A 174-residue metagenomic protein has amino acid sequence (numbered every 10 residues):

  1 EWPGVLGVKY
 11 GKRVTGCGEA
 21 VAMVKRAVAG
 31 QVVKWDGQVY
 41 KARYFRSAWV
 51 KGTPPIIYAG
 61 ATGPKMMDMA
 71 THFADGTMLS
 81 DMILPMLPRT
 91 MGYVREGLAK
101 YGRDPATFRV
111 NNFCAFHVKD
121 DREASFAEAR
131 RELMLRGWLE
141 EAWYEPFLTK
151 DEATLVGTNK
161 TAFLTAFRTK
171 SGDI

Functional and structural regions predicted by a protein language model:
W2-G4: Pocket-flanking alpha-helical
L6, Y10-R46, L87-I174: An alpha-helical appendage that flanks or caps ligand/catalytic pockets
S47-G52, T71: Solvent-exposed alpha-helices and their adjacent loops that cap or buttress functional pockets in soluble metabolic
K51-T62, F116-K119: Active-site mouth loops of central-metabolism enzymes
I57-G60, T77-L79, F108-C114: Hydrophobic faces of well-ordered beta-strands that scaffold small-molecule active sites in alpha/beta enzyme cores
K65-M67: Short, glycine/polar-rich helix-capping loops at beta-to-alpha or helix-loop-helix junctions that flank or form
M69-M78: Glycine-enriched alpha-helix->loop->beta-strand junction motifs that scaffold or abut catalytic
M82-M86: Short, acidic/turn-prone active-site loops that include or flank metal/cofactor- and phosphate-binding residues
